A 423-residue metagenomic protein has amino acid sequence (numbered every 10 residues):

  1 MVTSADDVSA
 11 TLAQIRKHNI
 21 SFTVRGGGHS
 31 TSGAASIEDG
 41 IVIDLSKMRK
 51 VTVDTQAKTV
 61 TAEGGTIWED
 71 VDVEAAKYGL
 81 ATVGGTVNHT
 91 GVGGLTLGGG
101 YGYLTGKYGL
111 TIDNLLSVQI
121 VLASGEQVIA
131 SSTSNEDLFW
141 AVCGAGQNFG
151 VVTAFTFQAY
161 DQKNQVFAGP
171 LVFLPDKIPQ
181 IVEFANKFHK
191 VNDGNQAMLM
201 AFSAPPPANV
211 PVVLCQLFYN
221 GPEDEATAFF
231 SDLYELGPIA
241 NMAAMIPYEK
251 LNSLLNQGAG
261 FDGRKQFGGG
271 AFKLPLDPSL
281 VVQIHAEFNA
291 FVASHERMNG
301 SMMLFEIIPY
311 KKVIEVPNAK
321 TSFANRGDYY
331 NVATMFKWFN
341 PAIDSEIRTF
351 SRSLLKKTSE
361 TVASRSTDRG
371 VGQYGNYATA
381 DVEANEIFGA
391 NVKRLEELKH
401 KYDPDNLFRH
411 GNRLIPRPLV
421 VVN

Functional and structural regions predicted by a protein language model:
M1-N423: Soluble FAD-dependent oxygen oxidases
